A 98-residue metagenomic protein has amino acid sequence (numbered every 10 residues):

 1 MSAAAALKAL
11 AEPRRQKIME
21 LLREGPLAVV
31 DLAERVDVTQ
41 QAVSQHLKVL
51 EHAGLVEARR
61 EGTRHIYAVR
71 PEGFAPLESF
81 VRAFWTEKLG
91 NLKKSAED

Functional and structural regions predicted by a protein language model:
M1-S2, E20, A75-D98: Amphipathic alpha-helical dimerization/coiled-coil segments that flank or bridge DNA-binding/regulatory modules
S2-T39, R64-F74: N-terminal helix-turn-helix DNA-binding core of bacterial DNA-binding proteins
K8-A11, E20, E51, E57 (+2 more regions): A cross-family signal for key residues in well-ordered alpha-helices that form functional helical elements
E34, Q45, E51-H52: Alpha-helical residues within the helix-turn-helix
A42: Residues in the helix-turn-helix
E51-G62, A68: Beta-hairpin "wing" of winged helix-turn-helix
